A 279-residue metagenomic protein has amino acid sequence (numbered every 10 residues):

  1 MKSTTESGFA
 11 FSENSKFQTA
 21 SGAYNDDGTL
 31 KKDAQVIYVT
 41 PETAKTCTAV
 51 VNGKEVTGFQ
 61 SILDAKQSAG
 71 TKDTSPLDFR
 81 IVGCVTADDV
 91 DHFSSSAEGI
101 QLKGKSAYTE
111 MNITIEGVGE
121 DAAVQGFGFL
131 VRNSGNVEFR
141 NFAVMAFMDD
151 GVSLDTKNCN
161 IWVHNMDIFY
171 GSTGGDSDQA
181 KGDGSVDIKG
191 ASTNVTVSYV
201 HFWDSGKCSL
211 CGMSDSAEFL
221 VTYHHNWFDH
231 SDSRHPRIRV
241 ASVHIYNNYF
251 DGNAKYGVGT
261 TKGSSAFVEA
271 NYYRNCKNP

Functional and structural regions predicted by a protein language model:
M1-S3: Extracellular cell-wall/glycan-interacting regions and their flexible linkers
E6-F17, N275: Sequence/structural signature of beta-propeller domains
E13-D78: Acidic Gly/Asp/Thr-rich repetitive segments characteristic of extracellular carbohydrate-active and adhesion proteins
N52-T74, V90-T114, A122-R140, M145-C159 (+1 more regions): Extracellular beta-strand-rich solenoid/capping regions of secreted or surface-exposed proteins that bind or remodel
R80-G83: Acidic, glycine-rich low-complexity segments
V85-S106, N112, I168-K181, S205-L210: Acidic/polar low-complexity surface segments
M111-D121, G135-A146, N158-G174, G184-S185 (+4 more regions): Right-handed parallel beta-helix
